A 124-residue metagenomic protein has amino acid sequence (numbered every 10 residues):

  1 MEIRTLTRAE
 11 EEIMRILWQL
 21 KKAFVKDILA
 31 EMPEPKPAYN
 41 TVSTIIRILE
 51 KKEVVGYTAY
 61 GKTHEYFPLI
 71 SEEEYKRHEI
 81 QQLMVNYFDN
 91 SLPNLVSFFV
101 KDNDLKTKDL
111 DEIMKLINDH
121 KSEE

Functional and structural regions predicted by a protein language model:
I3-A9, Y60-E79: Short, cationic-aromatic polyanion-contact patches
L6-A9, K22, D89: Short helix-coil-helix linker/hinge
E11-I16, D27: Pre-recognition alpha-helix immediately N-terminal to the DNA-recognition helix within helix-turn-helix or winged-helix
K22-M32: Short acidic, hydrophobic short linear motifs in intrinsically disordered regions
S43-R47: Short, hydrophobic-biased segments on the C-terminal half of alpha helices that form "recognition helices"
E53: Glycine-centered, phosphate/nucleic-acid-interacting loop/turn motifs that mediate DNA/RNA or nucleotide
G56-Y57: Short beta-strand "wing" residues that participate in macromolecule-binding interfaces
E79-S122: Amphipathic alpha-helical dimerization/coiled-coil segments that flank or bridge DNA-binding/regulatory modules
